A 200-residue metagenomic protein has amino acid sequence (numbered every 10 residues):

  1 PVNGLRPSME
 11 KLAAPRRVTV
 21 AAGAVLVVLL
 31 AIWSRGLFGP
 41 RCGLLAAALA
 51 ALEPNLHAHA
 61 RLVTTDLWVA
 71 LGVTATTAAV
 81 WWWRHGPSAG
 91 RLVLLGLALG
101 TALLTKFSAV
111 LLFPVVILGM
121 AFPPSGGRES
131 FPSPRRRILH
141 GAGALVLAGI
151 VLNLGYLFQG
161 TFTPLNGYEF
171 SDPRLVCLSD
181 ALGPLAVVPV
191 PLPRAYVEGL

Functional and structural regions predicted by a protein language model:
P1-V20, L165-L200: Interfacial juxtamembrane loops and adjacent helix segments that form the catalytic/substrate-binding surfaces
G4-A31, A47-A50, P54, A70-V73: Transmembrane alpha-helical segments of multi-pass membrane glycosylation machinery that act on lipid-linked glycans
L30-L52, H85-L94: Transmembrane-helix signature of polytopic, membrane-embedded enzymes that assemble or transfer cell-envelope glycans
A46-A51, A58, T74, A78 (+2 more regions): Short helix- or helix-capping micro-motifs that position conserved polar/aromatic residues at function-defining sites
R61-W68: Short acidic/glycine- and proline-prone juxtamembrane loop motifs at membrane-interface regions of multi-pass membrane
T76-L92, G126: Membrane-interface transmembrane helices that cradle and orient dolichyl/undecaprenyl
G90, R128-V146: Membrane-interfacial entry segments at the cytosolic side of transmembrane helices
V93-L95, S108-P123: Transmembrane-embedded, aromatic-rich helix segments that form part of the hydrophobic channel/pocket engaging
